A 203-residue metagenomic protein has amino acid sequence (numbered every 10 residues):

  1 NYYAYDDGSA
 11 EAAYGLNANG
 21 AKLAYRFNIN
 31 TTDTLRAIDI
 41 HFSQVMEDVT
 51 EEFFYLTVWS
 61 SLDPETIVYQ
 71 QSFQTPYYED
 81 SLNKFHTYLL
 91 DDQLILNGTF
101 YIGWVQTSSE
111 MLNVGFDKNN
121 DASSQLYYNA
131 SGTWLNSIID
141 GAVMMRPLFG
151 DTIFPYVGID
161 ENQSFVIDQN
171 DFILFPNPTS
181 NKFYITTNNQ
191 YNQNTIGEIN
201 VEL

Functional and structural regions predicted by a protein language model:
N1-G15, Y156-N162: Boundary/junction segments of secreted and surface-exposed precursor proteins
L16-I29, F85-H86: Short beta-strands within extracellular/lumenal beta-sheet-rich domains
K22-A24, D33-D39, S180-Y184: Contiguous beta-strand segments within globular domains
D33-M46, W104: A short beta-strand element within beta-rich, extracytoplasmic domains of secreted/secretory-pathway proteins
D48-S124: Aromatic- and Gly/Pro-enriched, solvent-exposed loop/edge beta-strand patches characteristic of beta-rich domains
F54-S60, Q163-L203: C-terminal outer-membrane/trafficking sorting elements
V105-Y156: Short, surface-exposed beta-strand/loop patches at domain edges that form aromatic-rich interfacial subsites
